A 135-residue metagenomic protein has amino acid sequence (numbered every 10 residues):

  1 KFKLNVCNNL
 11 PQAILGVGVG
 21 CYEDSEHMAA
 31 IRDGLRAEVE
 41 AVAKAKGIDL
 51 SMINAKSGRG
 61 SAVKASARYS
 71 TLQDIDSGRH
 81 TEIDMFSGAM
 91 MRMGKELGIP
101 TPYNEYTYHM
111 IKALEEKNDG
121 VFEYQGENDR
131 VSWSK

Functional and structural regions predicted by a protein language model:
K1-V6: Conserved Rossmann-fold dehydrogenase catalytic segment
N9-V17, A113-K117: Amphipathic C-terminal alpha-helical segment
A13-H27: Conserved FAD/dinucleotide-binding core of flavoprotein oxidoreductases
C21, A29-K135: NAD(P)-dependent Rossmann-like dehydrogenase/reductase catalytic/cofactor-binding core
